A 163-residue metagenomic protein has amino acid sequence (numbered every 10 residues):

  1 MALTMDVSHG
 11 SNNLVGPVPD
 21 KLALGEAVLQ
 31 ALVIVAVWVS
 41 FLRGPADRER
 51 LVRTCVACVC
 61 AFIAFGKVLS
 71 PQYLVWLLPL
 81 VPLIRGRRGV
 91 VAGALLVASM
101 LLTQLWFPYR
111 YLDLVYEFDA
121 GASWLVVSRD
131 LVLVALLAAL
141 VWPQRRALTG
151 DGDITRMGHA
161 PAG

Functional and structural regions predicted by a protein language model:
M1-F65, V141-G163: Aromatic/glycine/proline-enriched transmembrane-helix motif characteristic of membrane-embedded glycan-assembly enzymes
M1-G25, G66, S70-Y73, L105-S128: Membrane interfacial helix motifs at helix-loop boundaries and amphipathic/re-entrant anchors
G25-A36, A57-A61, L77-L80, A94-L105 (+1 more regions): Lipid-exposed faces of alpha-helical membrane segments in multi-pass integral membrane proteins
G44-R48, R85-G93: Membrane-helix interface "capping/anchor" motifs
S70-R87: Hydrophobic/aromatic-rich transmembrane helices and adjacent perimembrane loops
G89-G163: Transmembrane helical bundles and short interhelical boundary loops of multi-pass, membrane-embedded
